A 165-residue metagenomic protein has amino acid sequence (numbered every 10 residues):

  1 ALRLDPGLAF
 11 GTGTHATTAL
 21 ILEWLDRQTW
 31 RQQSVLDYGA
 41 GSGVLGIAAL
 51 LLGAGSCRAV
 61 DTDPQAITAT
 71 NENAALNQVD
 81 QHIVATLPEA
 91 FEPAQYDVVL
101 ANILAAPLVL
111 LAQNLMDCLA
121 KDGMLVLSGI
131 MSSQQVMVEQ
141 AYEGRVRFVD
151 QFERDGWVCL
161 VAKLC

Functional and structural regions predicted by a protein language model:
A1-P6: A short, charged helix-loop
L8, T12-P88, E92: Conserved SAM/SAH cofactor-binding pocket of Class I
Q28, T62-C165: S-adenosylmethionine
